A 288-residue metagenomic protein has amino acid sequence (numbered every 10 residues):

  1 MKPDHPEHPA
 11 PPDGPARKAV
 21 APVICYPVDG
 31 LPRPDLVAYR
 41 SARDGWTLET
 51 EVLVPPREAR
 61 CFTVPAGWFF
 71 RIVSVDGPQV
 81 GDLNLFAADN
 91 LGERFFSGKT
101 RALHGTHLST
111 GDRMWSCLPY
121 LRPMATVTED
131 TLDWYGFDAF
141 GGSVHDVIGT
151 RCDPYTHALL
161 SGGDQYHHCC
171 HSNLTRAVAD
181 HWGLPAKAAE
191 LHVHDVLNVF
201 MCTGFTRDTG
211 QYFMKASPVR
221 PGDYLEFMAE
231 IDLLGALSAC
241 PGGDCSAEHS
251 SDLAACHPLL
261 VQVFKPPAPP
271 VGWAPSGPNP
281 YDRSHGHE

Functional and structural regions predicted by a protein language model:
M1-E288: Acidic, Ser/Thr/Pro
